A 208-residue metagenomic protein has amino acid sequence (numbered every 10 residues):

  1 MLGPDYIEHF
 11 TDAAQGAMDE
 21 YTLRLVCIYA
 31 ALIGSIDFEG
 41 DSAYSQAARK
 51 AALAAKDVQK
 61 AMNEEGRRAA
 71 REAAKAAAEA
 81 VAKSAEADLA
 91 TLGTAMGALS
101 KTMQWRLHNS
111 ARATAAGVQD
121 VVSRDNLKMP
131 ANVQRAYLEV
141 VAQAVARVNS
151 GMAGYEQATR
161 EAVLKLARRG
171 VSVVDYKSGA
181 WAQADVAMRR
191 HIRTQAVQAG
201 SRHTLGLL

Functional and structural regions predicted by a protein language model:
M1-S178: N-terminal leader/targeting and assembly helices and adjacent pre-domain segments
V173-Y176, W181-L208: Acidic, glycine-rich two-metal-ion catalytic cores of nucleic acid-processing enzymes
